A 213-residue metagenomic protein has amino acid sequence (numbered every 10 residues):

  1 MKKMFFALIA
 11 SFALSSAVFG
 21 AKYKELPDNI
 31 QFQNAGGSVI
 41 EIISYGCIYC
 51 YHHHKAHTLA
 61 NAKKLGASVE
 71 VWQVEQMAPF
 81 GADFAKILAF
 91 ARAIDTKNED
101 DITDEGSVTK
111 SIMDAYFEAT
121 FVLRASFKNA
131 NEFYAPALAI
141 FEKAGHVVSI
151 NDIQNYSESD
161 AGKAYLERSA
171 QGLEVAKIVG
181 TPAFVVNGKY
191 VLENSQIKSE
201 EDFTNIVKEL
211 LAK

Functional and structural regions predicted by a protein language model:
K2, D114-V122, H146, N151: Localized chelating/binding microdomains that coordinate divalent metal ions or stabilize phosphate-bearing
K2-A82, G162-A170, E174-K177, I206-K213: Extracytoplasmic thiol/disulfide redox context detector
A21, S44, L138-K213: C-terminal cap of thioredoxin/glutaredoxin-like
K22-L26, N131-L138: Short acidic/polar alpha-helix capping motifs at helix-coil junctions
Q33-I42, D114-A119, I153-A161: Short charge-dense sequence patches
I40, L123, E193: Short, flexible active-site loop motifs that bind/organize anionic cofactors or intermediates
E41, H52, A82-K86, S107 (+9 more regions): Extracytoplasmic/secreted proteins, especially bacterial periplasmic and envelope-associated proteins
I48-N131: Structural alpha/beta surface segment adjacent to cysteine/selenocysteine redox centers across thiol/disulfide enzymes
